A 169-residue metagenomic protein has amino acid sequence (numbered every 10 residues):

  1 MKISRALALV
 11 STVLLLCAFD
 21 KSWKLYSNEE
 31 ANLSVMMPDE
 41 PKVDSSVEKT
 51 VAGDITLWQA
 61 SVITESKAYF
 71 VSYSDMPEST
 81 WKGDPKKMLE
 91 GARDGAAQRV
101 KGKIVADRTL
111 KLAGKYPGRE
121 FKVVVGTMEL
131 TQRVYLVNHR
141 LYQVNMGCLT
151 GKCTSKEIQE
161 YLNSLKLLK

Functional and structural regions predicted by a protein language model:
M1-A8: Bacterial N-terminal signal peptides that target proteins for export
A8-L15: Bacterial N-terminal signal peptides
L16-K24: Bacterial Sec-dependent signal peptides at the C-terminal "C-region" and cleavage site
E29, D39-K42, K86-K103, Y142-K169: Surface-exposed amphipathic alpha-helical segments
A31-L33, E65-A68, G126-M128, R140: Short acidic/polar mixed-charge low-complexity motifs
M36-S61, A92-V137: Signature of long, low-cysteine stretches enriched in small and polar/charged residues
L57-K87, Q143-V144: A short acidic-to-branched-hydrophobic micro-motif
M76-E78, M128, L149-K152: Solvent-exposed loop/turn segments at secondary-structure junctions within structured extracellular/periplasmic domains
